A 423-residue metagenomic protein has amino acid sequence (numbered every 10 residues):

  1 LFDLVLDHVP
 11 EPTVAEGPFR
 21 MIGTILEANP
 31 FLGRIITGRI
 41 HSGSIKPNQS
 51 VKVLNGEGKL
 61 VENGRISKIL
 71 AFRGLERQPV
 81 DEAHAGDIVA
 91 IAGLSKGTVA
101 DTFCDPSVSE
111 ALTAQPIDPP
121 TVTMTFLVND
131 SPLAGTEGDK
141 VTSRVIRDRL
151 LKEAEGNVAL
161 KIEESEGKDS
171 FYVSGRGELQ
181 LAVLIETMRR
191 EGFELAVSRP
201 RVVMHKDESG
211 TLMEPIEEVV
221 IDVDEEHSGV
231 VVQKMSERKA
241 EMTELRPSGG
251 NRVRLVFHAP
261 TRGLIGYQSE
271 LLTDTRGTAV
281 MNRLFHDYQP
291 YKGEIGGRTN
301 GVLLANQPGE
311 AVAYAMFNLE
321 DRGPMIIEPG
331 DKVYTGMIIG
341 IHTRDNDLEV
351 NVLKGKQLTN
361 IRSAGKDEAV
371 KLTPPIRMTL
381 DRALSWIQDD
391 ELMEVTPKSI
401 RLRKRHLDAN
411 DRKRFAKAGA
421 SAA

Functional and structural regions predicted by a protein language model:
L1-A423: Structural and coupling elements of P-loop NTPases
